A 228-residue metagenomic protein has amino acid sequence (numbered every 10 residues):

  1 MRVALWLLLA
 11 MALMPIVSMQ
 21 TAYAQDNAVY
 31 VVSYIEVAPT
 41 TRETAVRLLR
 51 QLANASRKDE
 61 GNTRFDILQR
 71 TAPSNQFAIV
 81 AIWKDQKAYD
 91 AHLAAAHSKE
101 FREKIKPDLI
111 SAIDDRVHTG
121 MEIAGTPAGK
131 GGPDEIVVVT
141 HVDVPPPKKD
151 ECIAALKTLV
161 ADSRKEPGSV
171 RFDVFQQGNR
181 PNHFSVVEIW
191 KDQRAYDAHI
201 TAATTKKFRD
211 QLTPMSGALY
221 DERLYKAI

Functional and structural regions predicted by a protein language model:
M1-A4: Positively charged n-region of N-terminal signal peptides that target proteins for export
W6-S18: Bacterial N-terminal signal peptides
Q20-V29, D66-P73, R102-I136, R171-R180 (+1 more regions): Glycine-rich beta-strand-turn "strand-cap" elements at beta-sheet edges
A28-E36, D66-L93, E135-D143, D173-I200: Short, well-ordered beta-strand segments in beta-rich or mixed alpha/beta enzyme and ligand-binding folds
Y30-R50: Mature N-terminal segment immediately following signal peptide/propeptide cleavage in secreted/periplasmic
R42-V46, D90-L93, K149-I153, H199: Solvent-exposed, non-transmembrane alpha-helical starts
Q51-R64, I82-R116, D162-V170, I189-L224: An amphipathic, aromatic/His-enriched active-site/gating alpha helix that lines ligand/cofactor pockets
G132-E166, V170-R171: Surface-exposed interaction/gating patches
